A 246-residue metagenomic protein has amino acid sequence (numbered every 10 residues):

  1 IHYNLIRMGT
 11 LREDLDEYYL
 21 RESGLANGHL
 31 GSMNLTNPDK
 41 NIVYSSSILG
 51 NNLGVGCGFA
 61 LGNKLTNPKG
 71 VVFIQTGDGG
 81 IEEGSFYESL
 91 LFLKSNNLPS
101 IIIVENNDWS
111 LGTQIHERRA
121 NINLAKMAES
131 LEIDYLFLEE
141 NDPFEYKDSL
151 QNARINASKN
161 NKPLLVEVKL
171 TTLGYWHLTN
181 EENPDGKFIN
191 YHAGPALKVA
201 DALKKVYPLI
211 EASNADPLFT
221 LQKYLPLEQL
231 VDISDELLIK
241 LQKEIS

Functional and structural regions predicted by a protein language model:
I1-N96, Q114-A120, A125-E132: Cofactor-binding active-site loop characterized by glycine-rich and histidine/acidic residues
I1-Y3, T76-E82, V104-S110, N141-F144 (+1 more regions): Acidic, glycine-rich active-site loops and adjacent beta-strand->loop/helix elements that engage anionic groups
Y3-R21, T113-H116, N123, S149-N161 (+3 more regions): Hydrophobic N-terminal alpha-helices or hydrophobic patches in metabolic proteins across all domains of life
Y18-L25, G62, N96, L131 (+5 more regions): Change "in soluble alpha/beta enzymes" to "in soluble alpha/beta proteins
K64-P68, A120-N152, K204-D235: Conserved thiamine diphosphate
N97, I102-E105: Short internal beta-strands
I103, F137, L165-E167: Structured core elements
N156-S246: Glycine/aspartate-rich loop-and-adjacent alpha/beta segment that forms the canonical ThDP
